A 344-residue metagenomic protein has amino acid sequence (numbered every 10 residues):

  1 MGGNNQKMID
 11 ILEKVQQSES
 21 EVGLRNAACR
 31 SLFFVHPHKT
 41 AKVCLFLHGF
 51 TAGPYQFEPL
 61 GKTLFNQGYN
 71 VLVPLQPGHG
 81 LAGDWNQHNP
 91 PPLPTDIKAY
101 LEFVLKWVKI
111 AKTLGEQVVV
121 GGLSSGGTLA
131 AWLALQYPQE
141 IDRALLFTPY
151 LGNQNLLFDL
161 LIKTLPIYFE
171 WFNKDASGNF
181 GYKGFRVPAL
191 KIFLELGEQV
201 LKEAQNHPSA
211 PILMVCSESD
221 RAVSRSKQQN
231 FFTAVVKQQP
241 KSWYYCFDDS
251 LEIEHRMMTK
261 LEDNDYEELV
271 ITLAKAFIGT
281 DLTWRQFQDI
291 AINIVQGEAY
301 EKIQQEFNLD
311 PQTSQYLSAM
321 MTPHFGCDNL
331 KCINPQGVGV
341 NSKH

Functional and structural regions predicted by a protein language model:
R25-H79: Short, surface-exposed "cap/lid" segments of acyl-processing enzymes
L60, A210, S224-V235, Y244: Short alpha-helix in the alpha/beta-hydrolase fold that links the catalytic acid
L72, V235-M257: Catalytic histidine neighborhood in serine/cysteine hydrolases with alpha/beta-hydrolase-type architecture
L101-V118: Conserved acidic catalytic loop of the alpha/beta-hydrolase fold
G127-P138, A144-L145: Short glycine-enriched nucleophile-adjacent loop and the immediately C-terminal alpha-helix near the catalytic center
L145-L156: Active-site nucleophile loop of the alpha/beta-hydrolase fold
P208, M214-D220: Short beta-strand/loop motif that positions the catalytic acidic residue of the alpha/beta-hydrolase fold
I253-H344: Catalytic active-site module of serine/aspartate enzymes centered on a nucleophile-bearing elbow/loop
